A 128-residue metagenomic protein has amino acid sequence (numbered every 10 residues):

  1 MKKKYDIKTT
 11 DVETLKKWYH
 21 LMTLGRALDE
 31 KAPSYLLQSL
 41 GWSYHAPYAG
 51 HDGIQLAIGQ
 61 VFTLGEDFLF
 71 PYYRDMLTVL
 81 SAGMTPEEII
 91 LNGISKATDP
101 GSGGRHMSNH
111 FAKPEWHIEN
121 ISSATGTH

Functional and structural regions predicted by a protein language model:
M1-L15: Charged, compositionally biased N-terminal leader segments and the immediate start of the first structured element
Y5, T9, G25-P33: Conserved N-terminal diphosphate/IPP-binding helix and adjacent helical/loop segment of trans-prenyltransferase domains
E30-H128: Cofactor-binding active-site loop characterized by glycine-rich and histidine/acidic residues
